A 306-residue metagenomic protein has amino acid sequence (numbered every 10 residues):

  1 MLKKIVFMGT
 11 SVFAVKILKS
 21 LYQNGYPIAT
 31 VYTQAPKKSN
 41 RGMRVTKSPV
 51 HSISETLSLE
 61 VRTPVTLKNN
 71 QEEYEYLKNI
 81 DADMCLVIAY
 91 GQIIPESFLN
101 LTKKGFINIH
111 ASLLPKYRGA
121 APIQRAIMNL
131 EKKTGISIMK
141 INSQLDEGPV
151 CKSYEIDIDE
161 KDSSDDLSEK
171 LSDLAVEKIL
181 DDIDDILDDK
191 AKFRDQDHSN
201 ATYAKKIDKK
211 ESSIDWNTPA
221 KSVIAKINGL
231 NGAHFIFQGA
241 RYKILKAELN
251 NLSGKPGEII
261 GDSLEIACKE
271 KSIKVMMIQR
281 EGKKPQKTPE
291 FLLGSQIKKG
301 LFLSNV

Functional and structural regions predicted by a protein language model:
M1-G229, K271-K274, R280, V306: One-carbon transfer enzymes
H198-V306: Internal anion-binding site segments
